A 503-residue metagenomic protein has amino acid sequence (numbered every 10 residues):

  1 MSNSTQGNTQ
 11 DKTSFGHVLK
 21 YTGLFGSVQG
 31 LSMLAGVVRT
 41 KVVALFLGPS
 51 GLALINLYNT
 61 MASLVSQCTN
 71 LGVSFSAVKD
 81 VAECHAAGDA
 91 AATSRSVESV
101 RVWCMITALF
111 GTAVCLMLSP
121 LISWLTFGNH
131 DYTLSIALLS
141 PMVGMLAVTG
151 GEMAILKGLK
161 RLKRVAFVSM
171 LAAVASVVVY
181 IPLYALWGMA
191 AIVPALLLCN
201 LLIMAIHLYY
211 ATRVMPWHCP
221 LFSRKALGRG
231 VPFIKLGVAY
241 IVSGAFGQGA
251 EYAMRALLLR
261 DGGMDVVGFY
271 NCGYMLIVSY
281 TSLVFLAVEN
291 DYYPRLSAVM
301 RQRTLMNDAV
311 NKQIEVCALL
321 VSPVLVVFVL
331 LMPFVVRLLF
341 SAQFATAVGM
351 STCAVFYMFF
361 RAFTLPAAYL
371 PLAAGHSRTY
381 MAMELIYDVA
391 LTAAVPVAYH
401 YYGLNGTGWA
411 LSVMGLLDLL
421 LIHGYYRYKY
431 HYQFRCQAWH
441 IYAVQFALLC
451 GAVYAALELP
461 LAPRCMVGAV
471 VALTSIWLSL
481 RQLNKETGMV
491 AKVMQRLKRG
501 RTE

Functional and structural regions predicted by a protein language model:
S2, E98-F127, L134, V178 (+5 more regions): Alpha-helical transmembrane segments of multi-pass membrane transport and lipid-handling proteins
S2-N3, V18, L31, N59 (+2 more regions): Hydrophobic transmembrane helix module of multi-pass membrane transport proteins
S2-N8, V453-E503: Membrane-proximal transmembrane or re-entrant/amphipathic helices at the cytosolic face
S2-V18, H207-E251, D291-D308, K429-Y442 (+2 more regions): Interhelical loop/hinge segments that connect adjacent transmembrane helices in multipass membrane
K20-V37, L52, A172, L196-I203 (+6 more regions): Transmembrane helical elements of multi-pass membrane transporters/channels
A44-G51, K160-K163, A173-A205, V348 (+4 more regions): Membrane-interface helix-loop junctions in multi-pass transport and translocation proteins
L71-A87, R101, G158, P216 (+3 more regions): Helix-loop junctions and terminal segments of transmembrane helices in multi-pass membrane transport/translocation
G144-V168, A190, V355-Y387, Y426-Y428: Membrane-interface junctions at transmembrane-helix termini in multi-pass inner-membrane proteins
